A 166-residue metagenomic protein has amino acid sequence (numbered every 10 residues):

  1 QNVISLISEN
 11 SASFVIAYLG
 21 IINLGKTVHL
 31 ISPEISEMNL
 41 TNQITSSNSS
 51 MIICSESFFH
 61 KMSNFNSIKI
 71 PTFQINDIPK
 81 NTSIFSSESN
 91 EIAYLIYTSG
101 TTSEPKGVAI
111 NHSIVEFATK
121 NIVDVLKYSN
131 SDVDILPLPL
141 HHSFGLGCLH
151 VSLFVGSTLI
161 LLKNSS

Functional and structural regions predicted by a protein language model:
Q1-I35, P137: Conserved AMP-binding/adenylate-forming
I4, I21, I52, I92 (+3 more regions): Conserved S/T- and glycine-rich ATP-binding loop of Class I adenylate-forming
S8-E9, H29-I44, E56-F58, S157-S166: ATP-dependent adenylate-forming carboxylate-activation enzymes
G25, T101, G156: Conserved G/P- and acidic residue-centered "switch" motifs that form tight phosphate/ATP-binding loops in soluble
M51-N90: ANL superfamily adenylate-forming
K80-Y97, E104, K127-V133: Conserved pre-ATP/AMP-binding loop-to-beta segment of ANL
A93-K120: Conserved AMP-binding A3 loop
E116-V133, H141-S166: Conserved AMP-binding/adenylation subdomain of ANL enzymes
